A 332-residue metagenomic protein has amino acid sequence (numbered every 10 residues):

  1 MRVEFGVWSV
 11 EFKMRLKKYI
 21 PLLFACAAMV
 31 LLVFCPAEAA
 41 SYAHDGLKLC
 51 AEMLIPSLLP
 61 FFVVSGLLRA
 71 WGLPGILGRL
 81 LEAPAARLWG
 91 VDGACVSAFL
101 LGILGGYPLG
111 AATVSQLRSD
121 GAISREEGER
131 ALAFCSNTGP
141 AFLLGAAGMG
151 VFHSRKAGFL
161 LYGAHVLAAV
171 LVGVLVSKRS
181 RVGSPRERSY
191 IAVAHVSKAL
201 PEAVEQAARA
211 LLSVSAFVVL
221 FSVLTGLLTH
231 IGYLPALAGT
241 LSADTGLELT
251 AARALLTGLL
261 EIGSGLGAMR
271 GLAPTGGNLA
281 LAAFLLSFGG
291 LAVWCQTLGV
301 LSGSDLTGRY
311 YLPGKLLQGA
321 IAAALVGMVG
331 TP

Functional and structural regions predicted by a protein language model:
E4, E11-K13, R181-Q206, G239: Intrinsically disordered, low-complexity non-transmembrane regions of multi-pass membrane transporters
L16, F152, K156-I191, L298-P332: Juxtamembrane and boundary regions of transmembrane helices in multi-pass small-molecule transporters and channels
I20-A39, F61-L73, V176-K178, F221-G232 (+1 more regions): Structural signal for alpha-helical transmembrane segments and their membrane-water exit/capping regions in multi-pass
A37-K48, L234-T240: Membrane-interface helix termini and inter-helical loops of multi-pass transporters
M53-S65, F142, A210-G226: Hydrophobic alpha-helical transmembrane segments in multi-pass membrane proteins
L73, V204-A282: Transmembrane helical segments that form the transport core of multi-pass membrane transport proteins
A83-C95, F99, S184-A199, D244-L247: Juxtamembrane inter-helical linkers in multi-pass membrane proteins
L88-F152, A254-A273, L279-S304: Alpha-helical membrane segments and immediately flanking helix-loop junctions that form or couple to the substrate/ion
